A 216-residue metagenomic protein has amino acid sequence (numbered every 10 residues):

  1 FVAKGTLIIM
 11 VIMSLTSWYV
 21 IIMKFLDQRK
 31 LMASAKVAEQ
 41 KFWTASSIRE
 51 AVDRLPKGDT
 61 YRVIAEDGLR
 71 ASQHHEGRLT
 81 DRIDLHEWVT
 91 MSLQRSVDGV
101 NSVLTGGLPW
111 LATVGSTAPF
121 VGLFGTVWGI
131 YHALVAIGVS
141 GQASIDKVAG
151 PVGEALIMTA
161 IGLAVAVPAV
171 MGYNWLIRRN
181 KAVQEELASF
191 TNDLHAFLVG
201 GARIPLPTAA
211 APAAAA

Functional and structural regions predicted by a protein language model:
F1-E39: Hydrophobic membrane-targeting segments
T6-I9, M13-T16, A118-V121, G125-W128 (+1 more regions): Residue-level signal for the membrane-embedded core of alpha-helical transmembrane segments, especially mid-helix
I12-T16, G150, A188: Transmembrane alpha-helical core residues of multi-pass small-molecule transporters, especially secondary transporters
T16-K24, V165-L176: Transmembrane alpha-helical segments in integral membrane proteins
R29-F124, I130-S144, M171-A216: Predominantly long cytosolic amphipathic alpha-helical stalk/bundle segments
P109-V114, I145-T159: Cytoplasmic-entry segments and transmembrane alpha-helices of multi-pass inner-membrane transporters
A155-A169: Hydrophobic alpha-helical transmembrane segments of polytopic membrane proteins
